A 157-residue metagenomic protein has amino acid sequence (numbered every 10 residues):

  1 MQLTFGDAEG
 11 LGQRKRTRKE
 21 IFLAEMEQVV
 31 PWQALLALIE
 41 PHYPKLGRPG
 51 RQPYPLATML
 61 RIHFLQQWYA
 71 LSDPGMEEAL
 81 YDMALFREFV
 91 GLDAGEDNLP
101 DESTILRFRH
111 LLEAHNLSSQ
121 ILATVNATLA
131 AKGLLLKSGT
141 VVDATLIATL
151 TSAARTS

Functional and structural regions predicted by a protein language model:
M1-Q33, A37: Charged, often Cys/His-bearing segments associated with DNA-binding zinc-finger transcription factors
Q2-F5, P74, E78-Y81, V90-E96 (+1 more regions): Polybasic low-complexity intrinsically disordered regions
P31, R51-A57, E96-P100: Secondary-structure capping and boundary motifs in well-ordered enzyme cores
L36-A57: An N-terminal domain-cap segment
Y54-L60, A79-L80: Alpha-helical scaffolds flanking conserved acidic
T58-A70: Alpha-helical support elements that line or immediately flank enzyme active sites and cofactor-binding pockets
